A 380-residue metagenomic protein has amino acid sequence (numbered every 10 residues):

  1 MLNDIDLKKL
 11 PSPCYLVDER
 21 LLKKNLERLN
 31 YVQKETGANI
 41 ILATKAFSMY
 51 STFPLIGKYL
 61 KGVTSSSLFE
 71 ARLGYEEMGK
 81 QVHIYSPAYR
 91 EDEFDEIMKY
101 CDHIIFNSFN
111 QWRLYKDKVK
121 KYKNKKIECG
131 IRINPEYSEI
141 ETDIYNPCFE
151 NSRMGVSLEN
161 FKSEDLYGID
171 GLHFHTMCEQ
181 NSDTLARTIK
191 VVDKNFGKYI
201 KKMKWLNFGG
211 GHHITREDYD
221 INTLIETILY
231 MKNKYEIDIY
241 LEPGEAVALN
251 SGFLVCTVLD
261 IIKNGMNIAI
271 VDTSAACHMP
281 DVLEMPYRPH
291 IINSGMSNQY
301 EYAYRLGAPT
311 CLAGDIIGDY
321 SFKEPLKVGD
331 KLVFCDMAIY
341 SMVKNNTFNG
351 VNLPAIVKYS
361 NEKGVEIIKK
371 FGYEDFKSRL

Functional and structural regions predicted by a protein language model:
L2-G79, Y85-A88, S274, F322-C335 (+1 more regions): N-terminal capping/small domains of soluble enzymes
I5-L10, D170-H175, G209: A short small-residue
A38-W205, T227: Active-site-proximal beta-alpha core segment in soluble small-molecule metabolic enzymes
A43, T176-M177, L206-T215, P243-E245: Glycine-rich beta-strand-to-loop/alpha-helix junction loops that act as flexible
Y137-E139, C178, I214, V247 (+1 more regions): Feature marks short, surface-exposed loop/turn motifs that line or immediately flank catalytic pockets and channel
A186-V191, D220-E226, C256, S321: Charged helix-capping and loop-helix junction motifs
T227, D238, P243-L380: Charged (often Lys/Glu-rich) extended helix/loop segments that serve as interaction or gating elements
